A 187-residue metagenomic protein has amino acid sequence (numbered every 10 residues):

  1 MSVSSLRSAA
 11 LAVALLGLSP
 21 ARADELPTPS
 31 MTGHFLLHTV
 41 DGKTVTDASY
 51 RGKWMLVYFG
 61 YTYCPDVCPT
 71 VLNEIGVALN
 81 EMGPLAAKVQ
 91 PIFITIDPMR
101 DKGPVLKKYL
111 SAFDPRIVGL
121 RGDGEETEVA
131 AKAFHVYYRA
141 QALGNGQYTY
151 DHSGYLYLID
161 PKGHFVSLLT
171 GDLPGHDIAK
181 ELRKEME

Functional and structural regions predicted by a protein language model:
M1-A10: Bacterial N-terminal signal peptides that target proteins for export
L15, S19-G33: N-proximal helix/coil linker or "cap" segments that precede and/or mark the start of modular domains
S30, W54, G60, L79-A86 (+6 more regions): Sec/Tat-exported extracytoplasmic proteins
T32-G33, M55, S153-G154: Short loop/turn microsegments at loop-to-beta-strand junctions
F35-M55: A short beta-strand-turn-helix
A48-P69: Short active-site neighborhood of thiol/selenol oxidoreductases, capturing the structured segment around
T70-A130: Structural microenvironment flanking redox-active thiols in thiol-disulfide oxidoreductases
E126-E181: Thiol/disulfide oxidoreductase modules built on the thioredoxin-like
